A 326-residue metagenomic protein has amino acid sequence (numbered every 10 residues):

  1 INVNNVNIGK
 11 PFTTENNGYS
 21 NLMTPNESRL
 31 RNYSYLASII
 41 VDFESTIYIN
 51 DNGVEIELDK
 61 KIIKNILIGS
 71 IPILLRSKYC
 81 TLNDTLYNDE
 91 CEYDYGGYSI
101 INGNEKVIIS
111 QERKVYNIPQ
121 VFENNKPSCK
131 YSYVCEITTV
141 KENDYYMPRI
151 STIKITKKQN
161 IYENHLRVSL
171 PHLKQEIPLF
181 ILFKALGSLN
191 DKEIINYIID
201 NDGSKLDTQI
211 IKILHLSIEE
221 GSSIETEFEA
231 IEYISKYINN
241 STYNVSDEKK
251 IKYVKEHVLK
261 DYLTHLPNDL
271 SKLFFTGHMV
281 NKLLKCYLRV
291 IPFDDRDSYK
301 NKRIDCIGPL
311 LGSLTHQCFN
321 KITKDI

Functional and structural regions predicted by a protein language model:
I1-I326: N-terminal non-catalytic structural scaffold regions of very large proteins
